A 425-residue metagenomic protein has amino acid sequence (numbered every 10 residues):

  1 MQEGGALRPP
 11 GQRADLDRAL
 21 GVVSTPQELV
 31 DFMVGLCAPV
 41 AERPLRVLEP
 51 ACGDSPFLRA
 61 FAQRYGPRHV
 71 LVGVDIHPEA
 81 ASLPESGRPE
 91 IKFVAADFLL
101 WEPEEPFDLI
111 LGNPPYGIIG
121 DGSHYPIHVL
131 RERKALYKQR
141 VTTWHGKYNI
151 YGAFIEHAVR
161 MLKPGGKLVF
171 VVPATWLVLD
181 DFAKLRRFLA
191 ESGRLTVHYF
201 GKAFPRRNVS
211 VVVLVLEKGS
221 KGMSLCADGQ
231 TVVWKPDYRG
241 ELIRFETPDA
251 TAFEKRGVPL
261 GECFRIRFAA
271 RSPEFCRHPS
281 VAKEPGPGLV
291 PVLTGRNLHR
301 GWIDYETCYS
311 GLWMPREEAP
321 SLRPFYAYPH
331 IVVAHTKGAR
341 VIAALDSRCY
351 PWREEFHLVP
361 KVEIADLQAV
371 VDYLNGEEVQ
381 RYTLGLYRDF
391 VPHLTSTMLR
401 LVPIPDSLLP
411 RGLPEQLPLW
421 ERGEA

Functional and structural regions predicted by a protein language model:
M1-D15: N-terminal, positively charged/glycine-rich alpha-helical extensions of SAM-dependent methyltransferases
G4-A6, V129-L130, R160-M161, V341-A343: Short, flexible segments with low predicted structural confidence
D17-V34, A51-F61, G66-H69, V74-L83 (+3 more regions): Signature of N6-adenine DNA methyltransferases within the class I
G35-E42: Glycine-rich helix-loop-beta junction characteristic of Rossmann-like nucleotide cofactor-binding loops
V40, G117, G165, R300 (+1 more regions): A short secondary-structure junction motif
R46-L48: Conserved beta-strand elements of the Class I
A252-E424: Polybasic, glycine- and aromatic-enriched phosphate-binding surface used to engage nucleic acids
